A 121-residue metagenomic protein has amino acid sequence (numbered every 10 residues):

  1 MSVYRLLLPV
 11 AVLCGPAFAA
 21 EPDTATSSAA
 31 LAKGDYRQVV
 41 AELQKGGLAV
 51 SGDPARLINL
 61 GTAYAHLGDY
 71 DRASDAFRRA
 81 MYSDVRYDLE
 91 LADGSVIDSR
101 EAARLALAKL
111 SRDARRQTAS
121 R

Functional and structural regions predicted by a protein language model:
V3, A92-R121: Terminal, low-structured helical/coil segments at or just beyond the last alpha-helical repeat
A20-V50, L89, V96: Alpha-helical adaptor scaffolds
A49-V50, S83-Y87, L91, A114: Alpha-helical junction/boundary sensor with strong preference for TPR arrays
Y70-D88: TPR/TPR-like (Sel1-like) alpha-helical repeat modules
